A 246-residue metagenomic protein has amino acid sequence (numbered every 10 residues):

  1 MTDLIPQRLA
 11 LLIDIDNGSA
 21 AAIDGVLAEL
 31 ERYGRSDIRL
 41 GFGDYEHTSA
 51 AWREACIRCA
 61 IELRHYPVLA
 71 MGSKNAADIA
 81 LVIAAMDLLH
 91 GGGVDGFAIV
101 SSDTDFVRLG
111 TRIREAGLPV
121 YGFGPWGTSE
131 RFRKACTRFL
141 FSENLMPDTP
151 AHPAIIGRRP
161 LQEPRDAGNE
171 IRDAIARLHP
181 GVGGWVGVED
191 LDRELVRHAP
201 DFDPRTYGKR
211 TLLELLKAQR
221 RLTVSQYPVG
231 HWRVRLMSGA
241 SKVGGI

Functional and structural regions predicted by a protein language model:
M1-H90, P119: Domain-level signal for Mg2+-assisted phosphodiester chemistry and nucleotide/NA-binding surfaces in nucleic-acid
T48-R53, G124-R133: Short, glycine/polar-rich helix-capping loops at beta-to-alpha or helix-loop-helix junctions that flank or form
C59, A116, K134-C136: Short, structured coil segments at secondary-structure junctions
G110, A116-P119: P-loop/Walker A NTP-binding module and the surrounding RecA-like catalytic core of P-loop NTPases
L118, W126, A151-I246: N-terminal regulatory modules in eukaryotic regulatory proteins
E130-S142, P147: Contiguous mid-protein beta-loop-alpha structural module that forms a pocket-lining wall or clamp of enzyme active
